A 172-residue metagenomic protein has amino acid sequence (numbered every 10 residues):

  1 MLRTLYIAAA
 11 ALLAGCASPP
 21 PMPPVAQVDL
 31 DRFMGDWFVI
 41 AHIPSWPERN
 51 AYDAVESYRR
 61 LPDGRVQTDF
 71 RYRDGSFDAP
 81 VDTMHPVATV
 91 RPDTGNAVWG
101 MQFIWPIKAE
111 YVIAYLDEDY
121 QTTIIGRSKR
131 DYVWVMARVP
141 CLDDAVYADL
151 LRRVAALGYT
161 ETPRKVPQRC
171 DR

Functional and structural regions predicted by a protein language model:
T4-L13: Sec-dependent N-terminal signal peptides
C16-R172: A beta-rich soluble binding module of mature secreted/lumenal proteins
